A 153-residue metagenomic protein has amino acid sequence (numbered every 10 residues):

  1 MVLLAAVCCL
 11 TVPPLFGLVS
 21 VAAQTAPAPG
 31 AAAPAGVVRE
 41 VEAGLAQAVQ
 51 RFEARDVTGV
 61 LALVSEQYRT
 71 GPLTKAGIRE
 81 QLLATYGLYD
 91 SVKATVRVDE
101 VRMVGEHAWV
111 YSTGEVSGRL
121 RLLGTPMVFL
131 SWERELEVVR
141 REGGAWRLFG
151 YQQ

Functional and structural regions predicted by a protein language model:
V2-G17: Bacterial N-terminal signal peptides
G17-T58, A62-L63, G71, R97-D99: Short, low-complexity N-terminal intrinsically disordered segments enriched in polar/charged residues
L18, Q24-A26, W109, S131-Q153: Short beta-strand edge/turn micro-motifs at domain boundaries
L45, I78-Q81, A94-D99, R134: Short structured motifs
L45-D56, V64-Y68, P72, L82-D90 (+2 more regions): Sec/Tat-exported extracytoplasmic proteins
A48, V60, I78, V110 (+1 more regions): Hydrophobic pocket/interface hotspot
V64-Q67, E100, S112-V116, E137 (+1 more regions): A mature extracytoplasmic/lumenal domain signature
L83-V128: Surface-exposed, charged secondary-structure patches
